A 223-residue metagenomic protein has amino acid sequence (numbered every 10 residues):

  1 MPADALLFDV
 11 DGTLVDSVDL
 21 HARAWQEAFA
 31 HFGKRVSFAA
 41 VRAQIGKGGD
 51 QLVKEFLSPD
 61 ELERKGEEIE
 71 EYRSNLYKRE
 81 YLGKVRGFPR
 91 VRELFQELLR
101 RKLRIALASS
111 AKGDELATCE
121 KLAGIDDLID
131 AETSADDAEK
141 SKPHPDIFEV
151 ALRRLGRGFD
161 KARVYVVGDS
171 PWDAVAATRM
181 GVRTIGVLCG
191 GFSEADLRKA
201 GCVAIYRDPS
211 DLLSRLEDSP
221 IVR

Functional and structural regions predicted by a protein language model:
M1-F8, R163, S214, V222-R223: Non-catalytic pre-domain segments flanking phosphatase-related domains
P2-L103, D126: N-terminal helical cap/lid subdomain that shapes the substrate entry/recognition surface in HAD-like hydrolases
Q26, A30-F32, L52-D60, K84 (+4 more regions): Substrate-recognition/cap helix-loop segment adjacent to the acidic, metal-dependent catalytic center of Asp-based
S37-A40, R64-K65, D127-A131, F159-V164 (+1 more regions): Short acidic capping loops at alpha-helix termini that bridge into adjacent secondary structure
A43, E97, C119, A176 (+1 more regions): Well-formed, non-transmembrane alpha-helical positions, independent of function
G124-E132, D196-L213: Structural recognition of alpha->loop->beta junctions
K142-A174, I185: Conserved Lys-Pro-Asp/Glu-containing loop-to-beta segment of HAD-superfamily phosphomonoesterases, centered on
Y165-Y206: Acidic, Mg2+-coordinating phosphoryl-transfer loop and its flanking beta/alpha structural elements, shared across
